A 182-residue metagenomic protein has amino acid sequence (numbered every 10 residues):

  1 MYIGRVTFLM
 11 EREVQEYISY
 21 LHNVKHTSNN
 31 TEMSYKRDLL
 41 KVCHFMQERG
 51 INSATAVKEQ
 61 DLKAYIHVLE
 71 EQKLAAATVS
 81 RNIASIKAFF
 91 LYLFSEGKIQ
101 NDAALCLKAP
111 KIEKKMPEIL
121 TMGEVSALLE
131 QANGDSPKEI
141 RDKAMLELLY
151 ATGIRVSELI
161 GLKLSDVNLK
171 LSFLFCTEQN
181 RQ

Functional and structural regions predicted by a protein language model:
Y2-Q182: Conserved catalytic core of the tyrosine transesterase superfamily
